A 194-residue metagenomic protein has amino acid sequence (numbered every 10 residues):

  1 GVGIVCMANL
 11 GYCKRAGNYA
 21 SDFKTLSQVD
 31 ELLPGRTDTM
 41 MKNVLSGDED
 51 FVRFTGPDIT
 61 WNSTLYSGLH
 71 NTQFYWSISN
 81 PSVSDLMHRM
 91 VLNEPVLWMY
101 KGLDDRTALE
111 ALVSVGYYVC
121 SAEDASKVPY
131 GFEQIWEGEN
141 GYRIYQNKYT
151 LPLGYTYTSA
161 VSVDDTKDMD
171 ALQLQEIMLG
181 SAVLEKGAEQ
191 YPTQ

Functional and structural regions predicted by a protein language model:
G1, L33-T37, G47, G102-L103 (+3 more regions): Active-site-proximal structural scaffolding
V2-F74, Y145: Extracytoplasmic
G35-S46, K101-R106, A122-E123, P129-G131: Short alpha-helical segments and helix-capping/turn motifs at coil-helix boundaries
N43-G47, L86-M90, I177: Residues that form generic nucleotide/phosphate-binding pockets
T64, W76, W98-G102, Y117 (+1 more regions): Extended hydrophobic/aromatic-rich secondary-structure runs
T72-L112: Luminal/periplasmic acceptor-recognition loop/helix of membrane-associated glycosyltransferases
L109-Q194: Flexible, solvent-exposed extracytoplasmic
